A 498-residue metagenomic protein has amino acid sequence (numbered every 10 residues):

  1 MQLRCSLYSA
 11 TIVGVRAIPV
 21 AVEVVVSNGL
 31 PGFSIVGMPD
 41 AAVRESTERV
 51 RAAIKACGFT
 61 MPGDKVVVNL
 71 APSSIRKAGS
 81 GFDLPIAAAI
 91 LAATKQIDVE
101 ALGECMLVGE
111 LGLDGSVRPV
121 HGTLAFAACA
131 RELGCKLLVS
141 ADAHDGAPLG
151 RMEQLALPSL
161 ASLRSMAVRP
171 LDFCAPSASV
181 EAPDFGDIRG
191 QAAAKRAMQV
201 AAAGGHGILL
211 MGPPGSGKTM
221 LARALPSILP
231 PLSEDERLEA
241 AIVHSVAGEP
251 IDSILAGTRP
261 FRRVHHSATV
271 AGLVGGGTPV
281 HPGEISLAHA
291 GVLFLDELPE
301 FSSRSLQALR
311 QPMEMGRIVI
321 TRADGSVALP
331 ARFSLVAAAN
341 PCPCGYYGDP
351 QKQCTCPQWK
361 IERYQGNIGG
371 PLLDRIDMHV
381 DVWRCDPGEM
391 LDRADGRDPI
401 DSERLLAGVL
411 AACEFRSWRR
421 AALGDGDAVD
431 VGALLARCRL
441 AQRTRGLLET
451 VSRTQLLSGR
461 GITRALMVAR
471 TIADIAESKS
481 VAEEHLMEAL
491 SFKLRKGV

Functional and structural regions predicted by a protein language model:
M1-M220, T321, K479-V498: Peripheral, non-AAA+ core regions of ATP-driven protein-machinery
P31, G63, L102-G103, L133-C135 (+5 more regions): Short glycine-/polar-rich loops that comprise or flank the Walker A/P-loop and associated switch/sensor motifs
A42-T47, P62, N69-G79, V280 (+1 more regions): Basic, amphipathic alpha-helical bundle interface domains used for macromolecular binding and assembly
Q199, I254-L255, P260, V270-L293 (+1 more regions): Conserved alpha-helical scaffold flanking the Walker A/P-loop in AAA+ ATPase domains
L210-P250: Walker A/P-loop
G212, G275, E297: The Walker A (P-loop) glycine that initiates the GxxxxGKT/S ATP-binding motif of P-loop NTPases
D235-L273: Clamp-loader machinery-focused feature within the broader ASCE/P-loop NTPase space
G291, E297-F301: Conserved Walker B
